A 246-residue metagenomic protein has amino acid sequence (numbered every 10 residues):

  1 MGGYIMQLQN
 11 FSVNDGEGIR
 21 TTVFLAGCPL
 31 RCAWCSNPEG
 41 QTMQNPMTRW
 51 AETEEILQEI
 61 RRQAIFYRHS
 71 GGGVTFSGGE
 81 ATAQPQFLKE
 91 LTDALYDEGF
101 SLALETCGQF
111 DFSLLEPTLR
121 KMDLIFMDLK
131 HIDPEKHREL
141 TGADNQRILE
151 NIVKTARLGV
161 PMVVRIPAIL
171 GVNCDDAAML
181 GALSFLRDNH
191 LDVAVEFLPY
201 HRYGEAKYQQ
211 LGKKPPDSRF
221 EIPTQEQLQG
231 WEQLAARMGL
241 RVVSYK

Functional and structural regions predicted by a protein language model:
G2-E17, L170-K246: Auxiliary Fe-S-binding modules of radical SAM enzymes
Q7, N14-A51: Canonical Radical SAM [4Fe-4S] cluster-binding loop centered on the CxxxCxxC motif and its immediate flanking residues
Q41-N45, R138-D144, G212-F220: Short glycine-enriched, charge-decorated loop/helix-capping segments at active-site entrances that position
M43-I65: Short hydrophobic interaction/assembly module
W50, G142, I222-Q225: Short, conserved loop/turn and helix-capping segments at secondary-structure boundaries that abut family-defining
L57, R61-I65, S70-G73, S77-G78 (+2 more regions): Conserved AdoMet/S-adenosylmethionine-binding subsite of the radical SAM
